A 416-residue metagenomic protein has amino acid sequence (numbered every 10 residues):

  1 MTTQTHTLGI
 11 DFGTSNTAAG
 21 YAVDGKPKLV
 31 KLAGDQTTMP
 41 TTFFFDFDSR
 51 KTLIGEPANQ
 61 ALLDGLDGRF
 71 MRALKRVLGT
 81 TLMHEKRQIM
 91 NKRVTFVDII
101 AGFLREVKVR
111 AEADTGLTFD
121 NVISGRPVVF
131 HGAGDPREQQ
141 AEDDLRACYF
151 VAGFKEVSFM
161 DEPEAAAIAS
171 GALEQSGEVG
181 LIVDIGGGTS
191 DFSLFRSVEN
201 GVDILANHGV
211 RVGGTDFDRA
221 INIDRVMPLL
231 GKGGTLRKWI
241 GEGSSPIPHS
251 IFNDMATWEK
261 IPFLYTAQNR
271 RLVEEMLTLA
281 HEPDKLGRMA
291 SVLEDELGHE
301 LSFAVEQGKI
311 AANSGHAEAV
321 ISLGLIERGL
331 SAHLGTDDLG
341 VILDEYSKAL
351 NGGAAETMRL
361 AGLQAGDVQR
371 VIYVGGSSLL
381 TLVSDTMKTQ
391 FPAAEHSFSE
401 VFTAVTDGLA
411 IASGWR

Functional and structural regions predicted by a protein language model:
M1-M39, A58-I182, V198-G214, L330-Q364 (+1 more regions): N-terminal phosphate-binding loop and flanking beta/alpha elements of the actin-like ATPase fold
G20-A22, D46, F195-S197, G324: A generic structural motif
T38, S197-E327: Phosphate-binding glycine-rich/basic clefts of nucleotide- and phosphate-handling proteins, predominantly
F43: N-terminal phosphate/diphosphate-binding loop that engages ATP/GTP or pyrophosphate donors across diverse enzyme folds
T52-D64, E300-F303, Q307: Long, contiguous juxta-domain segments that are non-catalytic but functionally important
G180, T189-F192: PRPP/pyrophosphate-binding module of the type I phosphoribosyltransferase fold
G187-S190, Y265-E275, G375-L379: Core structural elements
I223, M227, G231-K232, T389 (+3 more regions): Short, well-ordered loop/turn and helix-capping segments at boundaries between secondary-structure elements and domains
